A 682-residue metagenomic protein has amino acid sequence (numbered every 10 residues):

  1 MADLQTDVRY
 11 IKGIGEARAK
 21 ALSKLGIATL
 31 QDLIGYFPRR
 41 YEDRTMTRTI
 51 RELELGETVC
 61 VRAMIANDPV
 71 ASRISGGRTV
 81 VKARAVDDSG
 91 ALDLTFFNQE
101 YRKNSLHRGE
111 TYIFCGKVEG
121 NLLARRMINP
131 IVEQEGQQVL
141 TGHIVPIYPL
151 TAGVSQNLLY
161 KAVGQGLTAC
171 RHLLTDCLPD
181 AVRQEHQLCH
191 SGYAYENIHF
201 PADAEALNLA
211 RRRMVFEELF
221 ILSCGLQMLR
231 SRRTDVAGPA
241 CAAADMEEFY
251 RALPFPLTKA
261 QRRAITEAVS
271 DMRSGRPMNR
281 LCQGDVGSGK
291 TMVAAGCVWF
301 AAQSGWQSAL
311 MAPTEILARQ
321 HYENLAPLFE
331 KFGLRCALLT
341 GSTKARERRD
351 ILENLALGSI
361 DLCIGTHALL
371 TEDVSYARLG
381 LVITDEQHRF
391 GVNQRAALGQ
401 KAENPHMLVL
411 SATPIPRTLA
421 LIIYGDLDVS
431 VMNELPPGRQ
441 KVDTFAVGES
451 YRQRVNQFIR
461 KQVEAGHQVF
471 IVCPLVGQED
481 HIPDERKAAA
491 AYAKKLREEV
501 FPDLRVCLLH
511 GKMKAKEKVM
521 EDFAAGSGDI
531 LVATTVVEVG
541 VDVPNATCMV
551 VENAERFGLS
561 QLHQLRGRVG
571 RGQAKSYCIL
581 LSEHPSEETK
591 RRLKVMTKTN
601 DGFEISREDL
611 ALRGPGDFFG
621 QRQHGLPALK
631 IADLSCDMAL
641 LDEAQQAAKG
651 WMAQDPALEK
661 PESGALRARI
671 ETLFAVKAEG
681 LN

Functional and structural regions predicted by a protein language model:
M1-I11, K20, I221-L222, R232: Long, highly charged, low-complexity intrinsically disordered interaction regions that mediate electrostatic DNA/RNA
Y36-A66, T175: OB-fold nucleic-acid-binding modules
M64, K117-V118, G225, A554 (+1 more regions): Short, surface-exposed secondary-structure boundary micro-motifs
A71-A252: Upstream accessory/linker segments immediately N-terminal to the RecA-like ATPase cores of bacterial MutS and a subset
T234-A237, P277-K594, A657, N682: Inter-lobe coupling/hinge segments of SF2-like helicase ATPases
F255-M278, M292: N-terminal pre-P-loop "Q-motif" helix
M520-P544, M549-E552, G567, R571 (+2 more regions): Accessory helical-bundle/CTD segments and flexible terminal tails appended to RecA-like ATPase motors
